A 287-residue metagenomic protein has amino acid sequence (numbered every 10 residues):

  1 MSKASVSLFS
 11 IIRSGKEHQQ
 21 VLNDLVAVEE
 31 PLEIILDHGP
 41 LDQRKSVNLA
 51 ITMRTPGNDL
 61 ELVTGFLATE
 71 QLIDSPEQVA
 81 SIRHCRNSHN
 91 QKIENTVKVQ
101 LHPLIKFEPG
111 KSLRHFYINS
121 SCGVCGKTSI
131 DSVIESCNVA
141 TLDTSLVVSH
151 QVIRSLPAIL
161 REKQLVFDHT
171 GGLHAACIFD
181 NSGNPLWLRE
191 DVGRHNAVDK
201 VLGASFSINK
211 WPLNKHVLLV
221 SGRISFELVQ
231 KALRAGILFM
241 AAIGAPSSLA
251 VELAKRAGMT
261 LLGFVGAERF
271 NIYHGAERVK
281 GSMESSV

Functional and structural regions predicted by a protein language model:
M1-L188: Intrinsically disordered, low-complexity regions enriched in acidic/Ser/Thr/Pro/Gln residues
G65, Q71, G123-G126, G171-G172 (+5 more regions): Glycine-centered flexibility sites
L113, H195-V287: Feature captures the catalytic cores and cofactor-binding loops of soluble hydro-lyases/lyases that act on carboxylate
V166, D191, L218: Short acidic-aromatic active-site loops that bind/stabilize oxyanions
C177, V192-A197: Positively charged, proline/Ser/Thr-rich regional signature most characteristic of the Rhodanese/CDC25-like
L186, D191, K210: Phosphate/pyrophosphate-binding betaalpha-module
